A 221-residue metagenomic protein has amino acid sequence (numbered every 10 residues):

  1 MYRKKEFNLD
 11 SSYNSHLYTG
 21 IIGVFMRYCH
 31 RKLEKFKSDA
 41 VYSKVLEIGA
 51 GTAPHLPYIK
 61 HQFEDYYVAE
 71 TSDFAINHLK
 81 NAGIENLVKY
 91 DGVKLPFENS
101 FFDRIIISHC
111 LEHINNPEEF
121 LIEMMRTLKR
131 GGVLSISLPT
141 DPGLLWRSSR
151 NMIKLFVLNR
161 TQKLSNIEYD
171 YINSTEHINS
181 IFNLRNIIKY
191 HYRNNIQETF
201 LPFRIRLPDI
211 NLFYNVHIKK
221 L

Functional and structural regions predicted by a protein language model:
F7, S11-V24, P54, N115-M125 (+2 more regions): S-adenosyl-L-methionine-dependent methyltransferase catalytic module, highlighting the catalytic core
G23-Y42: Conserved alpha-helix/loop element of class I SAM-dependent methyltransferases that forms part of the SAM/SAH-binding
Y42-G51: Conserved class I S-adenosyl-L-methionine
K44, E64-Y67, V133: Residues at the starts of beta-strands that form the adenosine-phosphate
G51-K94: Class I SAM-dependent methyltransferase SAM/SAH-binding core
V93-I105: A short acidic, Gly/Pro-enriched loop at the edge of an enzyme's catalytic core that lines a small-molecule cofactor
R104-N115: A short SAM/SAH-binding and catalytic strip from SAM-dependent methyltransferases
